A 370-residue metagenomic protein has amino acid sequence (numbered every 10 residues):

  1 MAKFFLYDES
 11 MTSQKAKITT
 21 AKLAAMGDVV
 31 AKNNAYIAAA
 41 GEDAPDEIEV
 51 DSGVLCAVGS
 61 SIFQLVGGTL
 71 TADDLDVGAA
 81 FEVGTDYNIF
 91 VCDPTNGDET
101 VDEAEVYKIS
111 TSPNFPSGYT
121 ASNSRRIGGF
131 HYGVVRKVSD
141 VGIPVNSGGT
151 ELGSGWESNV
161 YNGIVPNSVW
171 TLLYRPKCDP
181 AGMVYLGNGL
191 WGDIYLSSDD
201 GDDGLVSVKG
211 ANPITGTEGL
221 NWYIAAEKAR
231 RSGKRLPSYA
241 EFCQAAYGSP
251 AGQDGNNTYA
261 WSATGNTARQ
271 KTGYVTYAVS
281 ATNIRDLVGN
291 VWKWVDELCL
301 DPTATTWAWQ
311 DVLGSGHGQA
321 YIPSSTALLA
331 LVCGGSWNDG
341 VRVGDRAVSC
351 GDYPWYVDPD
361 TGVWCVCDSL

Functional and structural regions predicted by a protein language model:
M1-T20, F115, Y119-S139, I143: Short, low-complexity N-terminal tether/leader segments at secretion or assembly junctions of large, surface-exposed
K15-T19, T95-N114: Short, surface-exposed terminal/edge motifs of secreted or surface/virion proteins that either
A21-T85, P94-T95: Glycine-rich, flexible loop motifs
N88-C92, W191-D193, T282-N283, W364-V366: Residues within well-ordered beta-strands of beta-sheet-rich folds
D93-V101, L196-D199, S249-P250, E297-L300 (+2 more regions): Acidic glycine-/aspartate-rich tracts in secreted/extracellular proteins
K137, I143-R285: Short aromatic-cysteine micro-motif
D202-D203, V295-Q310: Cytochrome P450 core scaffold surrounding the K-helix E-X-X-R motif and the conserved "meander" helix-loop region
G219-L220, G316-L370: Disulfide-stabilized, aromatic/cysteine-rich ligand-recognition loop
